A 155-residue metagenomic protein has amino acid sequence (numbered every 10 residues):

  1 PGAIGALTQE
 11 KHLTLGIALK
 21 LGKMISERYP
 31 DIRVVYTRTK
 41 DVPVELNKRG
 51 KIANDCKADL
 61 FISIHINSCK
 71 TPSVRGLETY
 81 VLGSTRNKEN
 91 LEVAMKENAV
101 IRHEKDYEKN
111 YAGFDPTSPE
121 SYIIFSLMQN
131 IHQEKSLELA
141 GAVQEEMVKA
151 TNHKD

Functional and structural regions predicted by a protein language model:
P1-F114, Q129-G141: Catalytic-core regions of hydrolytic enzymes
V34, K154-D155: Hydrophobic anchor at the start of a short beta-strand that flanks the dinucleotide cofactor-binding loop
K96, S126, E146: Residues that form generic nucleotide/phosphate-binding pockets
K109, P119, I123: Exposed acidic/Ser/Thr-rich ligand/metal-binding surfaces
P119, S136-K154: Acidic, S/T/G-rich, low-cysteine, solvent-exposed domains in lumenal/extracellular/periplasmic regions of secretory
Y122-N130: Short glycine/proline- and acidic residue-enriched helix-loop micro-motifs that form flexible lids or anion-recognition
